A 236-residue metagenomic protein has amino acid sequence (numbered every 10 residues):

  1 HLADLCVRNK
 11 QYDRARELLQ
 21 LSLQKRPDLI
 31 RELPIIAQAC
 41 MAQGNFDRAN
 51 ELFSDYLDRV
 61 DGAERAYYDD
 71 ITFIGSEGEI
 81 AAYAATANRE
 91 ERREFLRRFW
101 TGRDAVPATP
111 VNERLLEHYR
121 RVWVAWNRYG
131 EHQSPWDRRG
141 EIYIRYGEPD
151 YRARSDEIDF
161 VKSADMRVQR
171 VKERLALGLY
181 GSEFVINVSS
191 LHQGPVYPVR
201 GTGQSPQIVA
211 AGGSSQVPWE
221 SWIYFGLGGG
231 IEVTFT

Functional and structural regions predicted by a protein language model:
H1-T236: Scaffold/interface architecture of coatomer-like assemblies
